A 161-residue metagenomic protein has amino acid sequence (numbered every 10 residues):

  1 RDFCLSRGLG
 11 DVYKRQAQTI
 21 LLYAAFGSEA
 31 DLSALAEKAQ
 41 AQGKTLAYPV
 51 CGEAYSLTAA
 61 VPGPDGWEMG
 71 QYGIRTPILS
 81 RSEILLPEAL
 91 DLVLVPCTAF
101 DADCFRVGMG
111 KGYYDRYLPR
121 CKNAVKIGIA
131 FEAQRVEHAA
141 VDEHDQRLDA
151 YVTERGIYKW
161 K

Functional and structural regions predicted by a protein language model:
D2-Y13: Single conserved hydrophobic/aromatic residue that forms the stacking wall/gate of nucleotide- or nucleobase-binding
D11-R15, R81-P87: Phosphate/pyrophosphate-binding loops at sites that engage ATP/ADP/AMP, CoA/4′-phosphopantetheine, polyphosphate
A17-T19, G43, L90, N123: A general structural motif
T19-I84, E132-H138: Extended, well-folded interaction surfaces typified by the phenylalanyl-tRNA synthetase beta subunit core
L22, L46, L94, G110 (+1 more regions): Residue-level signal for inorganic ion chemistry
F26-S28, T98-A102: Short glycine-rich anion-binding loops that position phosphate/pyrophosphate groups of nucleotides and phosphorylated
I78, E88-V93, D101-F105, R116-K161: Surface-exposed, charge/polar-rich loops and edge strands
G108-Y114: Charged helix-capping and loop-helix junction motifs
